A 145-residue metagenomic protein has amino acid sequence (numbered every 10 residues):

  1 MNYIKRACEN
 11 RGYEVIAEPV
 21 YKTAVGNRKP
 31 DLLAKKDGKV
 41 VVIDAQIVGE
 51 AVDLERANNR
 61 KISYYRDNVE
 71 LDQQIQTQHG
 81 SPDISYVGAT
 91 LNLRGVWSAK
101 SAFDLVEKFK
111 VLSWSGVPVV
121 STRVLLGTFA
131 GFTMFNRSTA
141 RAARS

Functional and structural regions predicted by a protein language model:
Y3-A45: Active-site metal-binding core of divalent-cation-utilizing nuclease and nuclease-like domains
A24, P30, V40, Q46-S145: Catalytic cores of nucleic-acid endonucleases
